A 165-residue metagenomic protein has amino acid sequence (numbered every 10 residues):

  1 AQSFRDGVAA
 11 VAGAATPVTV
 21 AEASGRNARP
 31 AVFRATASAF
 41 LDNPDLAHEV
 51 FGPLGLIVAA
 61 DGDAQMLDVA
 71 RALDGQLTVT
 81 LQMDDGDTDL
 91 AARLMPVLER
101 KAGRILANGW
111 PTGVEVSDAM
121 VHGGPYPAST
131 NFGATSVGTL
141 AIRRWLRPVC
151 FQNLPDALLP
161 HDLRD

Functional and structural regions predicted by a protein language model:
A1-L77: NAD(P)-dependent aldehyde/semialdehyde dehydrogenase
G25, D63-D162: C-terminal core of ALDH-fold dehydrogenases
